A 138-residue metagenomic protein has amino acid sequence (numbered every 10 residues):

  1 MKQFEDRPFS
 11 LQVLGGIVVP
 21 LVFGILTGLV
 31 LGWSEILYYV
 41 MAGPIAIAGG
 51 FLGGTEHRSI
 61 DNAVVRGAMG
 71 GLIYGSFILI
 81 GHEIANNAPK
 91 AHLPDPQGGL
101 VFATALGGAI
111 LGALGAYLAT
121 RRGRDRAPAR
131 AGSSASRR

Functional and structural regions predicted by a protein language model:
M1-R138: Juxtamembrane/disordered regions of integral membrane proteins
